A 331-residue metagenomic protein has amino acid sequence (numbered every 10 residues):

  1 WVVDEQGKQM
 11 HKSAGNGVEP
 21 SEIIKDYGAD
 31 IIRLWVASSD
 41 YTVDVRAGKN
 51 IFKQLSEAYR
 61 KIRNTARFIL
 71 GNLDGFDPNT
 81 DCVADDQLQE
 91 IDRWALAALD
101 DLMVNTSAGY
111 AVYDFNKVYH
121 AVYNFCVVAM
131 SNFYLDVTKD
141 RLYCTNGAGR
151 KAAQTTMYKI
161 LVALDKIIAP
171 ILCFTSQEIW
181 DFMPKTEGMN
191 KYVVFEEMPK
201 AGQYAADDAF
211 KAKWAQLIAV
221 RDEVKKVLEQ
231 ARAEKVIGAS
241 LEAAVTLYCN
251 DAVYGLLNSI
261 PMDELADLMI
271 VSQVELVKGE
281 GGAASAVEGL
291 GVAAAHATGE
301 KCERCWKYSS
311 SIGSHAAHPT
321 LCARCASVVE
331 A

Functional and structural regions predicted by a protein language model:
W1-D86, P184-M189, E234-I237: Catalytic adenosine-cofactor/nucleotide-binding cores of aminoacyl-tRNA synthetases and other
I31-S39, T65-I69, V122-C126, Y134 (+2 more regions): Short alpha-helical scaffolding segments that buttress acidic/His motifs in well-ordered protein cores
E57-L70, E90-D101, H120-R141: Core structural elements
F76-V104, L135-V227, A231-L257, V271 (+2 more regions): Acidic, turn-prone loop/beta-hairpin segments
T298-K301, H318: Short metal-coordination and nucleic-acid-contact micro-motifs, chiefly zinc-binding Cys/His arrays
C302, C322-C325: Short cysteine-rich clusters marking metal-coordination/redox-active sites
Y308-S311, V328: Cys/His-rich metal-chelating microdomains
S311-T320: Short linker/helix segments within small regulatory modules
